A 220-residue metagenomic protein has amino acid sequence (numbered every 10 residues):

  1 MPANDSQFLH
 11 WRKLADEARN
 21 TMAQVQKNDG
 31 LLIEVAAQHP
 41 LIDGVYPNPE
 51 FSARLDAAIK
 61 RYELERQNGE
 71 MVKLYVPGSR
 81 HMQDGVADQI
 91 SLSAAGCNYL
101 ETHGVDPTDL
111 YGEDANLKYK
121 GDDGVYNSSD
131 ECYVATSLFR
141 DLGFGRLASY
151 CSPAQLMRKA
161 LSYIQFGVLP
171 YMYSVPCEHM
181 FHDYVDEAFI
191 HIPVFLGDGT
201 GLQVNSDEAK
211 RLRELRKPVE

Functional and structural regions predicted by a protein language model:
P2-F195: A structural signal for short, hydrophobic/glycine-enriched beta-strand patches
V185-E220: Glycine-rich flexible loop motifs, especially short His-Gly-Gly/GGXG/HXGH segments used as catalytic or interaction
